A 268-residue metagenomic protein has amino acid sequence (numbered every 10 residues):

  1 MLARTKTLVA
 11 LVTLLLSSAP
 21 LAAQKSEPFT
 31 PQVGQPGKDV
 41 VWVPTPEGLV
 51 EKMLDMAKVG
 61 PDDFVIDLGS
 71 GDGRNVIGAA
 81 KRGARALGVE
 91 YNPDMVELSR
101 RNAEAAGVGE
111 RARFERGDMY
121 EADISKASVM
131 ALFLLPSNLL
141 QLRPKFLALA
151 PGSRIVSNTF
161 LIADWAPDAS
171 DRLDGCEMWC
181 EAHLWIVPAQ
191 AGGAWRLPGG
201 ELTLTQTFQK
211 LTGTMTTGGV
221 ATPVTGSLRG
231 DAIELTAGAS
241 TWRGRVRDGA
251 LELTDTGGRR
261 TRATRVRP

Functional and structural regions predicted by a protein language model:
V9-S18: Bacterial N-terminal signal peptides
Q24-D63: S-adenosyl-L-methionine
D62-G71: Conserved class I S-adenosyl-L-methionine
D72-A84: Conserved SAM-binding loop of SAM-dependent methyltransferases across substrates and taxa, primarily the Class I
R85-E90: Conserved SAM-binding motif I beta-strand of class I
P93-K126: S-adenosyl-L-methionine
L139-G192: C-terminal substrate-binding/active-site "lid" region of AdoMet-derived donor-dependent transferases
A189-A250, T254-T261: Central antiparallel beta-sheet cores of small beta-barrel/beta-sandwich binding domains
